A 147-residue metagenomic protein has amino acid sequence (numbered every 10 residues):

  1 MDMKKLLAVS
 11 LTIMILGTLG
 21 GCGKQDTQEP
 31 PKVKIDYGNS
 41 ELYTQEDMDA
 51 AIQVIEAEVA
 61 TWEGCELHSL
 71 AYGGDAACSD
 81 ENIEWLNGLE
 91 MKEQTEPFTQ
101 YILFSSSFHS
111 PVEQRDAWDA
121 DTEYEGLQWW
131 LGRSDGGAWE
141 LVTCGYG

Functional and structural regions predicted by a protein language model:
D2-Q25: Sec-dependent N-terminal signal peptides of Gram-positive bacterial secreted proteins and lipoproteins
L7-V9, G73, G137: A generic structural micro-environment signature that highlights single residues at secondary-structure boundaries
S10-M14, D119, W130: Exposed boundary/loop context
G20-R115, A120-E123: Flexible low-complexity loop/turn motifs enriched in small/helix-breaking residues
E125-G147: Short beta-strand edge/turn micro-motifs at domain boundaries
